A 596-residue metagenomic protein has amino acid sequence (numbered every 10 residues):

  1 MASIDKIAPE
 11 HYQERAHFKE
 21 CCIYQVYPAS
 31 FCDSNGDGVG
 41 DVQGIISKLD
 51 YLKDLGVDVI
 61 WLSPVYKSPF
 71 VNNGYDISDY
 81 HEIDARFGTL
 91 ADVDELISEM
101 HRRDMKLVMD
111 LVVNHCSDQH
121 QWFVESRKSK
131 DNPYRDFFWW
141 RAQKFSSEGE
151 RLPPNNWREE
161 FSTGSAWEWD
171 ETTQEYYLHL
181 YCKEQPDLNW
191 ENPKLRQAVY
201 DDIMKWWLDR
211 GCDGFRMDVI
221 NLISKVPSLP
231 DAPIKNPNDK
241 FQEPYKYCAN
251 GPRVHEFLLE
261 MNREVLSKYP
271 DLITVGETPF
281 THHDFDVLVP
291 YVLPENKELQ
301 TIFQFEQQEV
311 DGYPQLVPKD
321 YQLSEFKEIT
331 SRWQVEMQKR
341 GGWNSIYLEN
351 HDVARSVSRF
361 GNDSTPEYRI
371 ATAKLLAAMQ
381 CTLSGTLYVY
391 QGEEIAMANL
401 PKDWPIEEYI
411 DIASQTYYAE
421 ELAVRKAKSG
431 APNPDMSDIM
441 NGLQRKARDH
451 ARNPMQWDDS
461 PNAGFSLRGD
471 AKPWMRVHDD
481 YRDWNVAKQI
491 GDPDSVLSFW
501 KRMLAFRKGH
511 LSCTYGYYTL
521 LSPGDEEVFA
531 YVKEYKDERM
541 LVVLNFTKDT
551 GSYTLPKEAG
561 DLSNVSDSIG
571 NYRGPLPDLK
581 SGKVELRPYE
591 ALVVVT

Functional and structural regions predicted by a protein language model:
A2-T596: Active-site and adjacent substrate-binding regions of carbohydrate-active enzymes
